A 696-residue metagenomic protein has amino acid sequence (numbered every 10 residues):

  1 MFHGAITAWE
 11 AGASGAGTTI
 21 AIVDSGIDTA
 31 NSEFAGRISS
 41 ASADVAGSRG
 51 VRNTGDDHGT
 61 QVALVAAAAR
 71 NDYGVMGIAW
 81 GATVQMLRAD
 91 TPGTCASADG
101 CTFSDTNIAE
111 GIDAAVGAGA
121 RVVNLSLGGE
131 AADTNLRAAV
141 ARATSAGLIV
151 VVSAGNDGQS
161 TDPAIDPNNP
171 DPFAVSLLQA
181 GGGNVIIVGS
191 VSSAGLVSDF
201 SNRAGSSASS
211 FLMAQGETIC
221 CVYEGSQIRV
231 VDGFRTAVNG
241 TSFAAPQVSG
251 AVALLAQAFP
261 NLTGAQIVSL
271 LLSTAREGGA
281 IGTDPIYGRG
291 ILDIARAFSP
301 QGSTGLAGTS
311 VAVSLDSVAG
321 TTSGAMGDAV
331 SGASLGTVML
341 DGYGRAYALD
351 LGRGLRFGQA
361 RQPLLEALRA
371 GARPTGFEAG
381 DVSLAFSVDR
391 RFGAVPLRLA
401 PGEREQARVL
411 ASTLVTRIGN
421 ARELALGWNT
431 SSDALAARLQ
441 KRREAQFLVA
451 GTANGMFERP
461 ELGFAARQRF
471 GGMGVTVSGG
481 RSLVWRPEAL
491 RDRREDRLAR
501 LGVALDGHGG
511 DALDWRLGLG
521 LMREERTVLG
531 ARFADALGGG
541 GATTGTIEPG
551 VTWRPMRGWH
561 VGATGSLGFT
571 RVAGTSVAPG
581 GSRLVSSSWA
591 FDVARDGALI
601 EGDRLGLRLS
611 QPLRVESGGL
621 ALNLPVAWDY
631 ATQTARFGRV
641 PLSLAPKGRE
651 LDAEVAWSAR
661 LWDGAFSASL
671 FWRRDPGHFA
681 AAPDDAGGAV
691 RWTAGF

Functional and structural regions predicted by a protein language model:
M1-G4, D113, A120-N124, N184-I187 (+1 more regions): C-terminal subdomain of the subtilisin-like protease fold in secreted/lumenal serine endopeptidases
T7-A41, R49-S104, R121, A132 (+4 more regions): Subtilisin-like serine protease catalytic core
S14-A16, A89-G182, S226-A245: Substrate-binding/access-modulating region of protease and related hydrolase catalytic domains
D24, S32, V175-A253, Q257: Extracellular S/T/G-rich loop segment that most often corresponds to the catalytic His/Ser-adjacent loop
V65-A66, L87-D90, R121-V122, G216-Y287: Hydrolase catalytic cores
S412-T416, F464-Q468, V503-G507, I547-W553 (+4 more regions): Residues on the lipid-exposed face of transmembrane beta-strands in outer-membrane beta-barrel proteins
G419-A421, F470-M473, H508-A512, M556-G558 (+2 more regions): Outer-membrane beta-barrel channels and translocator barrels
A437-M456, T476, R491-E495, R516-G541 (+2 more regions): Outer membrane beta-barrel transmembrane domains
